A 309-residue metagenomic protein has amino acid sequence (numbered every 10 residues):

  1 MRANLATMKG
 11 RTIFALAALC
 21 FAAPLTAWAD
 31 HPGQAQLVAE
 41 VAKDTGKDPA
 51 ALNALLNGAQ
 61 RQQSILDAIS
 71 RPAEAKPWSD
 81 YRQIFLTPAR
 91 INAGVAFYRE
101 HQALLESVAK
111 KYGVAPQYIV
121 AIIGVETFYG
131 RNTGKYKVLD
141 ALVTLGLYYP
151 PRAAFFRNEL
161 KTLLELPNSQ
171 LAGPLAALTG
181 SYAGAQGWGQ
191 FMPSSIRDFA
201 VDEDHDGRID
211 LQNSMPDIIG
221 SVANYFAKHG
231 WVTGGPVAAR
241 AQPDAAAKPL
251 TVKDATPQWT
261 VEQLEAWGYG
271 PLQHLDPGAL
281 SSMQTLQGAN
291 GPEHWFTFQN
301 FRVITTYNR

Functional and structural regions predicted by a protein language model:
M1-N4, M8-I13, A17-G180, G184 (+1 more regions): Cell-wall glycan-active module
Q190: Functionally critical loop-and-helix segments that line ligand-binding/catalytic clefts of soluble enzyme domains
